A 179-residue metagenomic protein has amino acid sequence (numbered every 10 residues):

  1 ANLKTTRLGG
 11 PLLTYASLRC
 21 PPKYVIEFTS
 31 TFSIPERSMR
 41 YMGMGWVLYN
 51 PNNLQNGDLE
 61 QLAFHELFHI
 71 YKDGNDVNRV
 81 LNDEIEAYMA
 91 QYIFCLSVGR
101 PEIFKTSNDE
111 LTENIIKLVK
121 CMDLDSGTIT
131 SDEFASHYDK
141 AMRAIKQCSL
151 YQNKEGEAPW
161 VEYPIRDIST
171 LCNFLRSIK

Functional and structural regions predicted by a protein language model:
A1-T29, S177-K179: A metal-dependent hydrolase signature that marks the N-terminal structural subdomain at the beginning of catalytic folds
E27-E60, I70: Active-site scaffold of zinc-dependent metalloenzymes
L48, I70-K72, A87-Q91: Structural recognition of the beta-strand scaffold that forms the well-ordered cores of secreted hydrolase catalytic
N52-F64, V80-A87: Solvent-exposed, acidic/flexible segments
L62, E66-G74: Catalytic glutamate of the conserved HExxH
R79-N114: Post-HExxH zinc-binding segment in Zn-dependent metallohydrolases
I103-A135: Short aromatic loop motif centered on NTY/YTY
M122-K179: Pan-zinc metallopeptidase signature
